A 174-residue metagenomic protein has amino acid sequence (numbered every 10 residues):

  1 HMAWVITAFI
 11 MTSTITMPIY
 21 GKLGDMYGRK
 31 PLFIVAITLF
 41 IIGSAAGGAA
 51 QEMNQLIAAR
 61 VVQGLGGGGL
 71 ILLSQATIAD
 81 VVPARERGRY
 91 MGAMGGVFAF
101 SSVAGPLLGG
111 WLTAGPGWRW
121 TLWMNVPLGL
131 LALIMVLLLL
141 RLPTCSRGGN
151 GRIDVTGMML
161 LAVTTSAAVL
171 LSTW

Functional and structural regions predicted by a protein language model:
H1-L139: Transmembrane-helix bundle of Major Facilitator Superfamily
A114-W174: Hydrophobic transmembrane-helix bundles of small-molecule transporters
